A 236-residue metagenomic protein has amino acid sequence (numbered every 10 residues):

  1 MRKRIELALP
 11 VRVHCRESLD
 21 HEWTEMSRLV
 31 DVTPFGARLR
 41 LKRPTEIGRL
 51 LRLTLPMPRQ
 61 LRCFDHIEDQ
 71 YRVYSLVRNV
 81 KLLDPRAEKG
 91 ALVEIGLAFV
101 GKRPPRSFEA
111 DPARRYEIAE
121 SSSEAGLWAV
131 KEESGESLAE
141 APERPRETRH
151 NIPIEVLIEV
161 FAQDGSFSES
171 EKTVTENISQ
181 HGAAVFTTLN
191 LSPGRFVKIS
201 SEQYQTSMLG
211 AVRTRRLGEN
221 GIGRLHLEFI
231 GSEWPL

Functional and structural regions predicted by a protein language model:
M1-L236: Structured alpha-helical
